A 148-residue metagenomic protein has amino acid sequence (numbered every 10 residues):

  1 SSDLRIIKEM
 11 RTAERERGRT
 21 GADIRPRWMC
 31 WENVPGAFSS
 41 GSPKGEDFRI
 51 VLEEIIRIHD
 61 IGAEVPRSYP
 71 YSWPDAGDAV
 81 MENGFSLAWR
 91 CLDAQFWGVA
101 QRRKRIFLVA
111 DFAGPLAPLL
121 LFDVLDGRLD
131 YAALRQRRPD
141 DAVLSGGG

Functional and structural regions predicted by a protein language model:
S1-G148: Class I S-adenosyl-L-methionine
